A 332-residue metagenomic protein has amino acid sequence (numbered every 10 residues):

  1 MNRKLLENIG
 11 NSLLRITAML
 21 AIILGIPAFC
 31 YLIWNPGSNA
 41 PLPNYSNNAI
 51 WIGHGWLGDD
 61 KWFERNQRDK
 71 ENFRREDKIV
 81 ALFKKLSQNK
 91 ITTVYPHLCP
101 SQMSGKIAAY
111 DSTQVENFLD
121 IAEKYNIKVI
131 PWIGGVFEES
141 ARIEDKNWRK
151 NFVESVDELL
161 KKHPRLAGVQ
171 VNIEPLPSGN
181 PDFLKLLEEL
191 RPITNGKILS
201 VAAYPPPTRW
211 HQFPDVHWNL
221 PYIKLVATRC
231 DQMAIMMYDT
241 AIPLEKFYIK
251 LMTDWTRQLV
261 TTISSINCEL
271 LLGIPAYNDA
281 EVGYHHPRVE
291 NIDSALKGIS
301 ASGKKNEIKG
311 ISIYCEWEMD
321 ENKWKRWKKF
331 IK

Functional and structural regions predicted by a protein language model:
A28-L86, I133-V136, Y314: Boundary/entry segment of secreted carbohydrate-active catalytic domains
F73-Q102, K162-G168: Catalytic domains of carbohydrate-active enzymes, especially glycoside hydrolases
Y95-P100, S155-D182, S312: Active-site groove signature of glycoside hydrolases
P96, A167, I173-P175, W218-K250 (+1 more regions): Aromatic- and acid-rich polysaccharide-binding/catalytic face of secreted or lumenal carbohydrate-active enzymes
P96-I133, S178-V201, F247: Aromatic-lined substrate-binding rim segments of carbohydrate-active enzymes
I130-E138, G179, L184-L220, N267-N278: Aromatic-lined carbohydrate-recognition surfaces of secreted/lumenal glycan-active proteins
Y238-A280: Glycoside hydrolase catalytic-domain groove-lining segments
I266-K332: Substrate-binding cleft of secreted/luminal carbohydrate-active enzymes
